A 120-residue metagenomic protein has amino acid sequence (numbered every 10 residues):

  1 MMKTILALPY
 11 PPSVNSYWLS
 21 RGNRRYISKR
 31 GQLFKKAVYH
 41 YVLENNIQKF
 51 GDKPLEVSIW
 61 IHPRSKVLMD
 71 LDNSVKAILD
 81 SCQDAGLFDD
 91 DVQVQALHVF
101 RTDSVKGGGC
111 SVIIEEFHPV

Functional and structural regions predicted by a protein language model:
M1-V120: Acidic, proline/glycine-enriched N-terminal capping motif
